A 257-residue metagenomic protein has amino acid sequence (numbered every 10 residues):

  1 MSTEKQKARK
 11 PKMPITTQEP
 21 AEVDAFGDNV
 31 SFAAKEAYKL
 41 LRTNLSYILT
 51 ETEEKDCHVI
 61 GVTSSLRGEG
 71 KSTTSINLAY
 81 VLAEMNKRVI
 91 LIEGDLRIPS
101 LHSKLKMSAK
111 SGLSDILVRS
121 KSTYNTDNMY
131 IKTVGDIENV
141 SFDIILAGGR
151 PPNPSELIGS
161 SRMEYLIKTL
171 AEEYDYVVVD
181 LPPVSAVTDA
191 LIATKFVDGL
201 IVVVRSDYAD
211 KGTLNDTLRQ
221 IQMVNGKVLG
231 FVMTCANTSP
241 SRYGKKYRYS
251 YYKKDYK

Functional and structural regions predicted by a protein language model:
M1-E19, N215-K257: Hydrophobic micro-sites
M1-I48: Acidic-aromatic/histidine active-site loop/patch
D28-N29, S103, K110-K121, G149-G159 (+2 more regions): Flexible beta-alpha connector loops of hexameric P-loop NTPases
S31-S103: Walker A/P-loop phosphate-binding motif and the immediately C-terminal alpha-helix
L82-I144: Phosphate-binding loop that captures ATP/GTP phosphates
L96-I98, S122, G149-P152, P183-S185 (+2 more regions): Conserved nucleotide-binding/hydrolysis micro-motifs of P-loop NTPases
V134-D136, L146-T188: Phosphate-binding/switch loop-helix module in NTP-utilizing enzymes
T169-D175, T188-D207: Inter-motif core of Ras-like GTPase G domains
